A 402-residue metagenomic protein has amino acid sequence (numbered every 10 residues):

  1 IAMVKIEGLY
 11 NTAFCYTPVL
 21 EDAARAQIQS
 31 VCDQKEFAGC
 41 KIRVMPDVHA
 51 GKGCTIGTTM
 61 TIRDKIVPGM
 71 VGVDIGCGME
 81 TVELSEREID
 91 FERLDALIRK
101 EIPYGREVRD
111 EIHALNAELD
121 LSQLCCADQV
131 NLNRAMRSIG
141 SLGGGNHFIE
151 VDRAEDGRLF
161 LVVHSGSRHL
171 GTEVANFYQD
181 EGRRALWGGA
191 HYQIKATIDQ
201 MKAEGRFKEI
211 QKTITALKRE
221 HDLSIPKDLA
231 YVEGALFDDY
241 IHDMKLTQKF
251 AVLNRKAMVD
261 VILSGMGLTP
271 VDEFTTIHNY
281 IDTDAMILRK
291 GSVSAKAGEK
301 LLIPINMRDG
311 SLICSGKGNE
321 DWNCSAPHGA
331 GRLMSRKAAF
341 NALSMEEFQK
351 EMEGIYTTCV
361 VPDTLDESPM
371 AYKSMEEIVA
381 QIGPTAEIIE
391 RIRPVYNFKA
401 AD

Functional and structural regions predicted by a protein language model:
A2-S30, F37-V44, A50-I56, K65-P68 (+3 more regions): Domain-length cofactor-binding catalytic modules of enzymes
P46-D47, D74: Acidic active-site catalytic centers that drive phospho-/nucleotidyl reactions and related ester hydrolyses
T59-M60: Glycine-rich phosphate/pyrophosphate-binding loop regions near the starts of catalytic domains
P68-L124: A generic, well-ordered mixed alpha/beta core segment in the N-terminal half of proteins
